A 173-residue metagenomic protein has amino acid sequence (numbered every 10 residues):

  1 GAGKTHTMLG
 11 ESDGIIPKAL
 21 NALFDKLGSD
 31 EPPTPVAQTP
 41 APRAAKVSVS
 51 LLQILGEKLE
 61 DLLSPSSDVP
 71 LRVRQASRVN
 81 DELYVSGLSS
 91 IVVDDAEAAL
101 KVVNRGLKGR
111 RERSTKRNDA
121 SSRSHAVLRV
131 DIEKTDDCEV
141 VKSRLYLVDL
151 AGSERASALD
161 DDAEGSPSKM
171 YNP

Functional and structural regions predicted by a protein language model:
G1-P173: P-loop NTPase motor catalytic core
